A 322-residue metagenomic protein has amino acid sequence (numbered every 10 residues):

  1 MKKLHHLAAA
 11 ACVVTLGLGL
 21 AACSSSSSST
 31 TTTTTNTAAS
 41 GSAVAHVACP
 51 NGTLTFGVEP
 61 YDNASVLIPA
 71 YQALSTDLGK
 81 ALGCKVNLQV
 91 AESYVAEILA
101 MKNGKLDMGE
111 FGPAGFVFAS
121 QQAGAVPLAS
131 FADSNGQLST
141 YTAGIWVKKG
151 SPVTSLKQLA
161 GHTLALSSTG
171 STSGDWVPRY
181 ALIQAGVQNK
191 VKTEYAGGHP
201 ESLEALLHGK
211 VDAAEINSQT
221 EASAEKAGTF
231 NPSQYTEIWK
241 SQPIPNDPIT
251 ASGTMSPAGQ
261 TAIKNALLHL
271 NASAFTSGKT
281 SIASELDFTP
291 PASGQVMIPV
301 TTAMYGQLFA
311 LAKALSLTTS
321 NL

Functional and structural regions predicted by a protein language model:
L18-A22: C-terminal motif of bacterial Sec signal peptides marking the signal peptidase cleavage site
S24-S27: Bacterial signal peptide processing site
V44-G57, D62-P69, A73, A251 (+1 more regions): An extracytoplasmic/periplasmic, membrane-proximal ligand-sensing/linker region
T55-G79, A91, A114, L138-E204 (+2 more regions): Bilobed "Venus flytrap"/periplasmic-binding protein-like clamshell domains and structurally analogous long
V58-P60, V90-Y94, G104-A123, S130-A132 (+2 more regions): Beta->alpha turn/N-cap motifs
L99-Q158: Acidic, polar ligand-binding/catalytic clefts
V126-L138, K192, K226-P243: Short beta-strand->loop
T142-V153, I244-A258: A bilobed periplasmic-binding-protein/Venus flytrap-type ligand-binding module shared by bacterial periplasmic
